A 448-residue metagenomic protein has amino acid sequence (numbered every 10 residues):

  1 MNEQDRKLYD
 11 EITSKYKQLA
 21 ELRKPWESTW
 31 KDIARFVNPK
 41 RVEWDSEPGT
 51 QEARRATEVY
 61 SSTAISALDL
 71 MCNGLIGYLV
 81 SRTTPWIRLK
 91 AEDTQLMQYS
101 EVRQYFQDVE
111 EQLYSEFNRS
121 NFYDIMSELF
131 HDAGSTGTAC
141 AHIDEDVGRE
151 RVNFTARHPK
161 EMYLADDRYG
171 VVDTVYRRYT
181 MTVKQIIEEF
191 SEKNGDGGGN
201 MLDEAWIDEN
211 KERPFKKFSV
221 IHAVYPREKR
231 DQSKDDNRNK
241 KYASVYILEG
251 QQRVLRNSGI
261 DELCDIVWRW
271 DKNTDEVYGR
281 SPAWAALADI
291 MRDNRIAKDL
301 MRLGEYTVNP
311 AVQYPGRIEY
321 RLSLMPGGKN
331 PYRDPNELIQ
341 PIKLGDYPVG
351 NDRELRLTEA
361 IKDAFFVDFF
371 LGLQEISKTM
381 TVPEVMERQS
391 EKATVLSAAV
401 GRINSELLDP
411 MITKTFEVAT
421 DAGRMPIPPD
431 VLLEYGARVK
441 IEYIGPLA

Functional and structural regions predicted by a protein language model:
M1-W206: Extended, helix-rich architectural segments
D10, S14, A20, E145-P326: Structured, contiguous alpha/beta core segments that scaffold functional sites
I33-S61, A205-N237, G328-K343: An N-terminal domain-start capping segment
S66-K90, Q95-R103, R256, L263-W268 (+1 more regions): Long amphipathic alpha-helical segments
Y99-F106, R119-Y123, P282-I290, N294 (+2 more regions): Generic detection of long, well-ordered alpha-helical segments
N118, R295, D363-F366: Short, intrinsically disordered, mixed-charge
